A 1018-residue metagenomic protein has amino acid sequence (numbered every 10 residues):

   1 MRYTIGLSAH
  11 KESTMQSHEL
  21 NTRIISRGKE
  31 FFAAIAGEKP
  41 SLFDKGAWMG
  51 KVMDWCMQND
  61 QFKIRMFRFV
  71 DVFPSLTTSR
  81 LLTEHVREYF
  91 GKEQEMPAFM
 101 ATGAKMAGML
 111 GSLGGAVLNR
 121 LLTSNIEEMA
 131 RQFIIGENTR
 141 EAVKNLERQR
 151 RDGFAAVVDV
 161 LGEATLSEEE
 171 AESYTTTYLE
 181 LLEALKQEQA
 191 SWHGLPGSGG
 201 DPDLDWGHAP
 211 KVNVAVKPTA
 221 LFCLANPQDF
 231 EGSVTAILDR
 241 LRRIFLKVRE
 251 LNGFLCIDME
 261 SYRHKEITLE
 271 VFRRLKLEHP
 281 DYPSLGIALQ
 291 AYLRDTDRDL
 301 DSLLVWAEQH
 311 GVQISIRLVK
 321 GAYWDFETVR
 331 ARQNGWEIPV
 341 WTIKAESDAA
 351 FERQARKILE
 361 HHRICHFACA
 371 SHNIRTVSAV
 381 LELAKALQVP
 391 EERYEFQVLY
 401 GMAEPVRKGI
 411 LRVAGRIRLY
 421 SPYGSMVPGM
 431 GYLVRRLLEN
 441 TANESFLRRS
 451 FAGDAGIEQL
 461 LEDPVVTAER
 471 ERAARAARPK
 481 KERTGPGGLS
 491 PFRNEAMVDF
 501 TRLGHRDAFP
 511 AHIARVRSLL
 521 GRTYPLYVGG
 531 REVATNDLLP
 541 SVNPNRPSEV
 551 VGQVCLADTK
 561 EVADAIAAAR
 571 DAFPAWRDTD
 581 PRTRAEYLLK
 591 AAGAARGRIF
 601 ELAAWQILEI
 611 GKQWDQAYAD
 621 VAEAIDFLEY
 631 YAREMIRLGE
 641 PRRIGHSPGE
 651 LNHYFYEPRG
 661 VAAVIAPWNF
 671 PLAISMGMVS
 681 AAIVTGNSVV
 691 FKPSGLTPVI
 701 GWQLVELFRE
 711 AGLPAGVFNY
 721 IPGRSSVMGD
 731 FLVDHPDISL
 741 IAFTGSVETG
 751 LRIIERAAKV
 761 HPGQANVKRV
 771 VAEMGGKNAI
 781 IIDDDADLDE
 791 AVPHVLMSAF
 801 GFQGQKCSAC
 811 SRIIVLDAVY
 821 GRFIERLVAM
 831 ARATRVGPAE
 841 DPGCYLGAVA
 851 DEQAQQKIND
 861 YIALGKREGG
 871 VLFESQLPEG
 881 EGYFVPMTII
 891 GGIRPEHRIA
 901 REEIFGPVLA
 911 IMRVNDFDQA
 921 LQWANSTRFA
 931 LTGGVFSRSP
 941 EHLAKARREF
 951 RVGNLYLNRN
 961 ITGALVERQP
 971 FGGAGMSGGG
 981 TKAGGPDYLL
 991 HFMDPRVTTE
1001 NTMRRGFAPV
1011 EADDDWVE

Functional and structural regions predicted by a protein language model:
R2-K11: Short, positively charged and aromatic/hydrophobic N-terminal segments
E12-N494: Positively charged, amphipathic and often flexible ligand-engagement surfaces
R393-F396, L438-R448, N545-V554, D571 (+15 more regions): Conserved C-terminal structural/oligomerization subdomain of aldehyde/semialdehyde dehydrogenase
N443, A452-V551: Hydrophobic face of amphipathic alpha-helices that form TPR/SEL1-like repeat modules and related alpha-solenoid
G530, S548-E549, A569, R584 (+11 more regions): Residue-level signal for inorganic ion chemistry
P547-G639: Glycine-rich loop-to-alpha-helix module at the N-terminal edge of alpha/beta enzyme cores
I607, R637-E790, V914, G980: Rossmann-like NAD(P) dinucleotide-binding subdomain of oxidoreductase/dehydrogenase enzymes
L707-G712, D734-H735, L740, T749-R894 (+4 more regions): ALDH superfamily catalytic-core signature
